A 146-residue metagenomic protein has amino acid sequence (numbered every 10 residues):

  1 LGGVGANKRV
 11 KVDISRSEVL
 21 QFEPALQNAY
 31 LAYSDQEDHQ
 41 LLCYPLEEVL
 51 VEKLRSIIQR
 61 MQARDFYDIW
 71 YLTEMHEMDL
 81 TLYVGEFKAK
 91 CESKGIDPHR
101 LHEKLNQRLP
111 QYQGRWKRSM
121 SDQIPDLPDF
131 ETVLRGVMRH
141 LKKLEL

Functional and structural regions predicted by a protein language model:
L1-L146: Structured mid-to-C-terminal alpha-helical surface segments
